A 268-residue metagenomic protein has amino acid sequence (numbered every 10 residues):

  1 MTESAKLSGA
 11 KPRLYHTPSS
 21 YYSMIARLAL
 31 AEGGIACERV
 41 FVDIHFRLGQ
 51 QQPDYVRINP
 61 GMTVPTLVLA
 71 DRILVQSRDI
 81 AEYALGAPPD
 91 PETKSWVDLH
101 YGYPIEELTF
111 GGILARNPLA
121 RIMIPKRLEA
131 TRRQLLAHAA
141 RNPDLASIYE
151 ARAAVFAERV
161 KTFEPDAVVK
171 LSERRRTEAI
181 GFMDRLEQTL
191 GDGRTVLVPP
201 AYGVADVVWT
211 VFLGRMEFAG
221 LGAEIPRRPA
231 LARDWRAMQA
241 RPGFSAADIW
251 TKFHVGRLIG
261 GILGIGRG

Functional and structural regions predicted by a protein language model:
M1-E150: GST-like domain detector, emphasizing the conserved glutathione-binding G-site in the N-terminal thioredoxin-like
S8-P18, M24-L28, G33, I44-Q50 (+3 more regions): C-terminal or late-domain output modules
I35, V40-V42, V56, V64 (+8 more regions): Extended aliphatic helical segments
P89-W96, D144-Y149, F163-E164, A246-L263: A short, terminal or domain-edge coil/loop segment
E106-R236: GST-like fold's C-terminal all-alpha helical module
